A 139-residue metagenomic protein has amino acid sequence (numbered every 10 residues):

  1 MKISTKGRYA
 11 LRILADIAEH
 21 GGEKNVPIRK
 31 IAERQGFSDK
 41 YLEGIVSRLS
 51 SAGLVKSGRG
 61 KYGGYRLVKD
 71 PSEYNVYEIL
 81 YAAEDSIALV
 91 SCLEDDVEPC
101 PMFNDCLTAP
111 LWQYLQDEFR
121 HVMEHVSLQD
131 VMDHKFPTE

Functional and structural regions predicted by a protein language model:
G7-G22: Short amphipathic alpha-helical interface segments
V26-Q35: A short alpha-helical element within helix-turn-helix/winged-helix DNA-binding domains across DNA-binding proteins
E33, S50-S51: Alpha-helical residues within the helix-turn-helix
V46-S47: Short, hydrophobic-biased segments on the C-terminal half of alpha helices that form "recognition helices"
G53-L67: Beta-hairpin "wing" of winged helix-turn-helix
P71-D96, T108, Q116: Conserved segment of winged-helix/HTH DNA-binding domains
E94-E139: C-terminal regulatory/oligomerization modules of transcriptional regulators
